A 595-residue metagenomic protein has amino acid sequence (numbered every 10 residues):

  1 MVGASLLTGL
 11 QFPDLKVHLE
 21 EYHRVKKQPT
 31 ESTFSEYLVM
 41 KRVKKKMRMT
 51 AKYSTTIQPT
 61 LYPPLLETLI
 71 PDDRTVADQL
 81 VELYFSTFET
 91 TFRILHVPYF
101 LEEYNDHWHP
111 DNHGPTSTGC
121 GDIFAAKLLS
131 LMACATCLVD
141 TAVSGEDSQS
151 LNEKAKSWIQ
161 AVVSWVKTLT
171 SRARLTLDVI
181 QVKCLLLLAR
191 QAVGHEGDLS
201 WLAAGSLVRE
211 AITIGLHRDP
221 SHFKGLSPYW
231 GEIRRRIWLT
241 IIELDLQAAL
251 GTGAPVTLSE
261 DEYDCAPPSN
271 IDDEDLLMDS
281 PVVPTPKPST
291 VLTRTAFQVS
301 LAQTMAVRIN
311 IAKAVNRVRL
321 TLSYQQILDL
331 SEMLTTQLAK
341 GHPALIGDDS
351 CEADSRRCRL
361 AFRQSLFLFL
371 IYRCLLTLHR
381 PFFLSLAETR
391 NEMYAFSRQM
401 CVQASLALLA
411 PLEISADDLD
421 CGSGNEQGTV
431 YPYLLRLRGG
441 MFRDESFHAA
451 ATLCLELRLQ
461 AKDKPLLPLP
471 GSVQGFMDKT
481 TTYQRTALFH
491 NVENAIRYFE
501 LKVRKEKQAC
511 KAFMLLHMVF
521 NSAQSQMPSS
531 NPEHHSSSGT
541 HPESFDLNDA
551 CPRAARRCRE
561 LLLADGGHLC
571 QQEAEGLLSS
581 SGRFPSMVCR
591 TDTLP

Functional and structural regions predicted by a protein language model:
M1-F92, T118, D122-M132, S579 (+1 more regions): Intrinsic, low-complexity transcriptional activation domains
L83-G119: Acidic, Ser/Thr/Pro-rich intrinsically disordered transcriptional activation regions
T91-H96, G119-L129, L138-K156, V166-A204 (+3 more regions): Alpha-helix boundary/capping segments in eukaryotic regulatory proteins
H96-Y104, V143-D147, L202, D219-L226 (+12 more regions): Structured alpha-helical bundle/scaffold domains in large eukaryotic membrane-trafficking regulators
I123, K127, D178, E196-L199 (+6 more regions): Structural signature of alpha-solenoid helical repeat junctions
T141-V143, A161-W165, H217-S221, L226 (+1 more regions): Fungal transcription factor middle regulatory core
E153-Q181, A203-S221, T240, I271-D275 (+3 more regions): Long, amphipathic alpha-helical regulatory blocks in the mid-to-C-terminal portion of eukaryotic proteins
K287, Q298, T429, L434 (+2 more regions): C-terminal, low-complexity intrinsically disordered regions in eukaryotic proteins
